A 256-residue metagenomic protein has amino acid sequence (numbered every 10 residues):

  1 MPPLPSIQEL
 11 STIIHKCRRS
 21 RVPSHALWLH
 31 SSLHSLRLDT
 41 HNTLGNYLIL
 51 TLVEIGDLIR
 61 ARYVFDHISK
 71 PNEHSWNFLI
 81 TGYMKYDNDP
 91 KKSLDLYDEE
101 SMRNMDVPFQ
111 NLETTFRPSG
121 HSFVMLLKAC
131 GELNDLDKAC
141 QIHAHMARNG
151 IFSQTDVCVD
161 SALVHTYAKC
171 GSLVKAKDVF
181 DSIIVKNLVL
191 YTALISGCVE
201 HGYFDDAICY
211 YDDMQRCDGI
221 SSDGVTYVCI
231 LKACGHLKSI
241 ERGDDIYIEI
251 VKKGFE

Functional and structural regions predicted by a protein language model:
M1-D57: N-terminal segments that cap or nucleate solenoid repeat domains
M1-P2, L29-L36, A61-N72, S93-T115 (+4 more regions): Hydrophobic packing position at a conserved site in alpha-helical tandem repeat units
S6, L10, A26, H41 (+20 more regions): Pentatricopeptide repeat
V22, D57, N88-D89, M102 (+5 more regions): Residues in the short coil linking paired helices within alpha-helical repeat scaffolds
L50, Y63-D66, N134, H165 (+4 more regions): Recurring C-terminal helix/loop segment of individual leucine-rich repeat
R117-F123, A129-L133, K138, I142-A144 (+5 more regions): Core solenoid repeat modules with strong leucine/isoleucine-rich periodicity, prominently canonical LRR arrays but also
S172, V185-N187, C198-E200: A conserved hydrophobic secondary-structure block that centers on an alpha-helix together with its immediately flanking
